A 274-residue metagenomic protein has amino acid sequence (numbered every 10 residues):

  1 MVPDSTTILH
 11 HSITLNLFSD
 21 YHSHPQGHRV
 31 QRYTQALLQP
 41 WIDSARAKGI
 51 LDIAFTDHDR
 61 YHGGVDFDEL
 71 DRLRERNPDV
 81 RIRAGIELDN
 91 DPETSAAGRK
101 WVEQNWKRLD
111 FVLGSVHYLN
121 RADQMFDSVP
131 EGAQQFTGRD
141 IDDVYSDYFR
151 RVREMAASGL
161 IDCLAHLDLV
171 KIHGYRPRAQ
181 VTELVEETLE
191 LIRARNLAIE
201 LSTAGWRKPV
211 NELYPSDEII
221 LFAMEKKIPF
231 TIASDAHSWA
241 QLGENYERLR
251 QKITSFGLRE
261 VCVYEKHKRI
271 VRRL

Functional and structural regions predicted by a protein language model:
P3-P92, A96-Q104, K171-E183, E187 (+4 more regions): An N-terminally biased module of ancient metal coordination in phosphate/nucleic-acid-related enzymes
A45, V112, H166, I199 (+1 more regions): Conserved, mostly hydrophobic/aromatic
R46, A156-A157, M224, T254: Non-catalytic positions within long, well-ordered alpha-helices that form the structural scaffold/packing of enzyme
L51-D52, D110, D162, R259: Short acidic/polar active-site loop segments enriched in Thr and Asp
V65-R195: Extended substrate/RNA-proximal surfaces in nucleic-acid metabolism proteins
Q180-L242, R259: Active-site-adjacent C-terminal substructures of enzyme catalytic domains
K227-I232, E247-R269: His/Asp/Glu-enriched, well-ordered alpha-helical/loop segment that forms or immediately abuts the divalent-metal
